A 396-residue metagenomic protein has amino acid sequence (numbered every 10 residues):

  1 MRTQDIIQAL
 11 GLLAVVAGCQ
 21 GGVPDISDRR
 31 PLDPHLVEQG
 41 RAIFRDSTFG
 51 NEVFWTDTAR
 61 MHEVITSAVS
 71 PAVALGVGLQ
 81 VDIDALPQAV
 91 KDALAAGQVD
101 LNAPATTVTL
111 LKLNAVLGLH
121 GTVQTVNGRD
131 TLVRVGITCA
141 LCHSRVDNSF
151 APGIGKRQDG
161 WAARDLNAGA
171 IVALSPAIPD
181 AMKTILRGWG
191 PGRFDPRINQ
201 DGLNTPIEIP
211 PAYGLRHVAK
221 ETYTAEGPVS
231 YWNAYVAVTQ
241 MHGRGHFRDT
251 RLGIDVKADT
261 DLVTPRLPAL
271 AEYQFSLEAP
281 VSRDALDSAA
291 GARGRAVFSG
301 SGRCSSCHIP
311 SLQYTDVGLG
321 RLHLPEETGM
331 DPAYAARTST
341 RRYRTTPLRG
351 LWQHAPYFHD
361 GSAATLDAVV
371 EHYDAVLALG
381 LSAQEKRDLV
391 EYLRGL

Functional and structural regions predicted by a protein language model:
T3-D5, C19-L396: Periplasmic c-type cytochrome electron-transfer domains
D5-L13: Sec-dependent N-terminal signal peptides
